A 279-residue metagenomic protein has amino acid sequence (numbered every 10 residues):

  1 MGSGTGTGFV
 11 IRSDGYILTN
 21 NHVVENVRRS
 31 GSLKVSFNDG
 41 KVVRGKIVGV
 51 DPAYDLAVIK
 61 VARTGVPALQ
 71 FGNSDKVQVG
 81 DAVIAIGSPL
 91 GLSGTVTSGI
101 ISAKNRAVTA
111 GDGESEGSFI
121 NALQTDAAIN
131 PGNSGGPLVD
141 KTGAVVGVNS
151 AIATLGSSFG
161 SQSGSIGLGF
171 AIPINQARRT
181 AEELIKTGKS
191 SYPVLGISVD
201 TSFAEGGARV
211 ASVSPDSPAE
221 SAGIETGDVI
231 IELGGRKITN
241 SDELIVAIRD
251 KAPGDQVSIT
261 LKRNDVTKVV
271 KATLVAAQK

Functional and structural regions predicted by a protein language model:
M1-S3, E25-S30, N38, V50-Y54 (+9 more regions): Gly/Ser-enriched beta-turn/beta-hairpin loop segments
M1-Y16, G31-S32, V42-R44, A68-Q70 (+3 more regions): A conserved glycine-rich beta-strand in the N-terminal activation segment of trypsin-fold
G2-G8, L69-F71, L123-V139, S165 (+3 more regions): Gly/Ser-rich catalytic serine loop of serine hydrolases
T7, Y16, K46, A127 (+3 more regions): C-terminal recognition in membrane/secretory proteostasis and scaffolding
R12-D14, L18-A53, A62-T64: Catalytic-histidine neighborhood of serine endopeptidases, predominantly the chymotrypsin-like S1/PA family
L18-N21, Q78-P89, S102, L123-I129 (+5 more regions): Active-site-proximal beta-strands of protease catalytic cores
G31-N38, A85, Q256-L261: Short conserved beta-strand and strand-loop elements enriched in small hydrophobics with frequent Asp/Gly
K46-V48, G65-S93, E182: Active-site substrate-binding loop(s) of clan PA
